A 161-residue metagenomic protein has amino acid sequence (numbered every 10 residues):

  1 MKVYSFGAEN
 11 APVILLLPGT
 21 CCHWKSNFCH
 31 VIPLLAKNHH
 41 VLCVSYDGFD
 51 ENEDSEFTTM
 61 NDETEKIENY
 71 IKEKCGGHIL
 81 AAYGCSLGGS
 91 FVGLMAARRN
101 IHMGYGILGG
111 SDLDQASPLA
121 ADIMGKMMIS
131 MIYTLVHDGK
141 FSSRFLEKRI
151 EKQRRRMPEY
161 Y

Functional and structural regions predicted by a protein language model:
K2-E53: Conserved HGGG/HGGXW glycine-rich cap/lid loop of the alpha/beta-hydrolase fold
V13, H40, I79-A81, Y105: Structural signature of beta-strand start/N-cap positions in the alpha/beta core of ABC transporter nucleotide-binding
L42-A81: Active-site loop/oxyanion-hole signature of alpha/beta-hydrolase fold enzymes
A82-G84, G109: Short beta-strand immediately N-terminal to the catalytic nucleophile in serine-hydrolase-like folds
G84-V92: Gly/Ala-rich beta-loop-alpha elbow adjacent to hydrolase catalytic centers
G93-A97, M103-L135: Flexible "cap/lid" loop of the alpha/beta hydrolase fold
A116-I123, Y133-Y161: Conserved alpha/beta-hydrolase catalytic His-Asp/Glu region
